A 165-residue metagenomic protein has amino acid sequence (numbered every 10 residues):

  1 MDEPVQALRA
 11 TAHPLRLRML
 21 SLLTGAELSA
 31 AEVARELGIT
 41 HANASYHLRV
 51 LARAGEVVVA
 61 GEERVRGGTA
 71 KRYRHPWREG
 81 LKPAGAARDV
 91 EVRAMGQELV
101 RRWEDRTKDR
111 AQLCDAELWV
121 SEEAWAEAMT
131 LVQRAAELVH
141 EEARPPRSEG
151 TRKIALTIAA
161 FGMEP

Functional and structural regions predicted by a protein language model:
P4-H13, A26-S29, E62-P83: Short, cationic-aromatic polyanion-contact patches
L17-S21: Pre-recognition alpha-helix immediately N-terminal to the DNA-recognition helix within helix-turn-helix or winged-helix
A31, R49: Residues within the helices of the helix-turn-helix
E32-G38: A short acidic, leucine-rich amphipathic alpha-helix
T40-N43: Helix-turn-helix DNA-binding motif, specifically the short coil turn and the N-cap/start of the second
G55: Glycine-centered, phosphate/nucleic-acid-interacting loop/turn motifs that mediate DNA/RNA or nucleotide
R74-E127, E141-E142: Amphipathic alpha-helical dimerization/coiled-coil segments that flank or bridge DNA-binding/regulatory modules
E117-P165: Long, low-complexity, charge-rich intrinsically disordered regions
